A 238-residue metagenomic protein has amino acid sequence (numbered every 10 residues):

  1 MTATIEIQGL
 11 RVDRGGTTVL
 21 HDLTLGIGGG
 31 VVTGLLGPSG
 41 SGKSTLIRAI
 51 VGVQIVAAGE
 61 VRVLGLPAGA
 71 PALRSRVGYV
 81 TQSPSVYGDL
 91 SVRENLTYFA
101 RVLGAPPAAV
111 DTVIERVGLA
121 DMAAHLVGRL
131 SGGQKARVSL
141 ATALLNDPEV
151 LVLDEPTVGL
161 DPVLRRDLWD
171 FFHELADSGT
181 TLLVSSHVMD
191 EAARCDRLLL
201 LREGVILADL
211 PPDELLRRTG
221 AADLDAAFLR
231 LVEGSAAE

Functional and structural regions predicted by a protein language model:
V51: Helix-to-loop junction immediately C-terminal to a conserved catalytic motif
A58-L73: Conserved ABC transporter NBD signature motif
T97, R101, P107-A123: Conserved ABC ATPase "signature" region
L151-E155: Catalytic Walker B motif of ABC-type/P-loop ATPase nucleotide-binding domains
